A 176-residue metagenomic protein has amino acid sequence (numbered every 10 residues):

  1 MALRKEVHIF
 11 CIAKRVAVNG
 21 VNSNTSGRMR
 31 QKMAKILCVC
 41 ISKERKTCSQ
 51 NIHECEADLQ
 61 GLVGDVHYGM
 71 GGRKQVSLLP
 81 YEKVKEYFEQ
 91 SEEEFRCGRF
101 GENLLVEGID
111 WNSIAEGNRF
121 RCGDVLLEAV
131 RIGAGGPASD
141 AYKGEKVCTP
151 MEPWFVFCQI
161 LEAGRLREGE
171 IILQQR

Functional and structural regions predicted by a protein language model:
M1-V7: Positively charged N-terminal leader segments that act as targeting/secretion signals
H8-I12, V16-R176: Metal-cofactor-dependent catalytic cores
